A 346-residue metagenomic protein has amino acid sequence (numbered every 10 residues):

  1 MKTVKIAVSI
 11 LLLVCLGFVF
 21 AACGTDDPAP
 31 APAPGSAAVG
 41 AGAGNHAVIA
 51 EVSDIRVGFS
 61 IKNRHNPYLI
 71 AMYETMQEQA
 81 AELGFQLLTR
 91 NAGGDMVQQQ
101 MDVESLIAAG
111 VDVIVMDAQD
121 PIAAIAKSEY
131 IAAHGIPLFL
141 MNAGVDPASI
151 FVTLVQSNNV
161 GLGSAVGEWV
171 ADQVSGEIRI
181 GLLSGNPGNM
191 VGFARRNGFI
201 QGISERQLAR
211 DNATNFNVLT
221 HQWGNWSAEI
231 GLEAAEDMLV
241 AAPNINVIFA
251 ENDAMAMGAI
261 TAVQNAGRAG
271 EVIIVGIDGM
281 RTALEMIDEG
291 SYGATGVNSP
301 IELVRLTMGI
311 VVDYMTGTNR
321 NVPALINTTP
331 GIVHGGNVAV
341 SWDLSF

Functional and structural regions predicted by a protein language model:
M1-I10: Bacterial N-terminal signal peptides that target proteins for export
K5, A22-F346: A residue-level marker of the well-folded mature domains of exported/periplasmic proteins
S9-C15, M116: Alpha-helical transmembrane segments of integral membrane proteins
G17-F20: Bacterial Sec-type N-terminal signal peptides, specifically the leucine/valine-rich hydrophobic h-region
